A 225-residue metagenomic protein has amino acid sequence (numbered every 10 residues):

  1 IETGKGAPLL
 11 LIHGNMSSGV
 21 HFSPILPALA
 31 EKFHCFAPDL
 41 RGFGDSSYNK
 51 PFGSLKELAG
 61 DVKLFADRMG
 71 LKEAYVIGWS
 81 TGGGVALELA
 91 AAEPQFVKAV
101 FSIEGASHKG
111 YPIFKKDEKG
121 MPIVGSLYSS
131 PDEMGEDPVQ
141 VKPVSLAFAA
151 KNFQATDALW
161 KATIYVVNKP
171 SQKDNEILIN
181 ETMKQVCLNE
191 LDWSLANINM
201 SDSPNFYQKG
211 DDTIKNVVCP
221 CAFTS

Functional and structural regions predicted by a protein language model:
I1-P51, F65: Conserved HGGG/HGGXW glycine-rich cap/lid loop of the alpha/beta-hydrolase fold
H13-N15, A74, G78-S80: Conserved alpha/beta-hydrolase "nucleophile elbow" surrounding the catalytic nucleophile
D39, Y75, K98-F101: Residue in the alpha/beta-hydrolase core beta-strand immediately N-terminal to the catalytic nucleophile
K56-A74: Conserved acidic catalytic loop of the alpha/beta-hydrolase fold
G83-P94, V100: Short glycine-enriched nucleophile-adjacent loop and the immediately C-terminal alpha-helix near the catalytic center
A91, V100-A147: Flexible "cap/lid" loop of the alpha/beta hydrolase fold
V139-V218: Conserved alpha/beta-hydrolase catalytic His-Asp/Glu region
V217, F223-S225: Short beta-strand/loop motif that positions the catalytic acidic residue of the alpha/beta-hydrolase fold
